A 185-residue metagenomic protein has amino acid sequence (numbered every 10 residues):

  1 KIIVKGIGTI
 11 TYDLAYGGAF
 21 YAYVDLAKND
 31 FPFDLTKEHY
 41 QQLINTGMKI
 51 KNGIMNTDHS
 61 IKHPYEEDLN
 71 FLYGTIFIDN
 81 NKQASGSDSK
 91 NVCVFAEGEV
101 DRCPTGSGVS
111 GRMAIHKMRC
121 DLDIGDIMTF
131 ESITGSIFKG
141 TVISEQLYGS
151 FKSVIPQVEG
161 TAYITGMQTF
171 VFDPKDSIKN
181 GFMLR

Functional and structural regions predicted by a protein language model:
K1-R185: Active-site proximal loop and beta-alpha junction motif in alpha/beta enzyme cores
